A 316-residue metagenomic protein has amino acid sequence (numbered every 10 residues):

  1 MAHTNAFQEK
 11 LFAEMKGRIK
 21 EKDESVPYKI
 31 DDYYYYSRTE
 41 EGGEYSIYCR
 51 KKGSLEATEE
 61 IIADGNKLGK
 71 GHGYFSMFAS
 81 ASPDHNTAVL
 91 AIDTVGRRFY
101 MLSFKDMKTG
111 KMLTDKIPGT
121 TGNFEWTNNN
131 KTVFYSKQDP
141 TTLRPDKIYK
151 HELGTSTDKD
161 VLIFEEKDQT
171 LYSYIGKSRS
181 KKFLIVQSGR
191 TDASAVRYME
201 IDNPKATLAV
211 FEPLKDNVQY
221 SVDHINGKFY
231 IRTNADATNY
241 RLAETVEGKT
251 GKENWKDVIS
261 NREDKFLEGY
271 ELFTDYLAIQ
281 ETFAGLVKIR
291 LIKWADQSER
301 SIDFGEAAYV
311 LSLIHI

Functional and structural regions predicted by a protein language model:
A2-K22, S54-F75, V95-R97, F104-G122 (+6 more regions): Multi-bladed beta-propeller domains
Y28-I30, A79-T87, F124-T132, G176-K181 (+2 more regions): Blade-terminus and WD-like Trp-Asp/Gly-His loop motifs, strongest in beta-propeller folds
K29-G96: Glycine-rich active-site/cofactor-binding loop and its immediate structural neighborhood
Y34, S46-Y48, I62, L102-F104 (+4 more regions): Hydrophobic beta-strand positions in blades of beta-propellers and related beta-sheet-rich domains
T39-S46, G69-Y74, I92-M101, K116-G119 (+6 more regions): A flexible loop/linker signature enriched in serine peptidases of the S9 family
K167-Y240, T245-G248, N261-R262, Y276: Long hydrophobic segments that form regular secondary structure
I314-I316: Conserved small/polar residues in nucleotide/adenosyl-binding loops
